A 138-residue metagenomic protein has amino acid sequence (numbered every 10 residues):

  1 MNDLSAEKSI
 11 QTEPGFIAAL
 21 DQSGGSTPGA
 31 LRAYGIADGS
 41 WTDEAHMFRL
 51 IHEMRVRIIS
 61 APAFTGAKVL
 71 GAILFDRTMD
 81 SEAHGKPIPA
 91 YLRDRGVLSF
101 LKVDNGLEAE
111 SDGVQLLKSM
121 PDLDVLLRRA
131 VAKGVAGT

Functional and structural regions predicted by a protein language model:
M1-A136: Alpha/beta catalytic barrel-like cores
